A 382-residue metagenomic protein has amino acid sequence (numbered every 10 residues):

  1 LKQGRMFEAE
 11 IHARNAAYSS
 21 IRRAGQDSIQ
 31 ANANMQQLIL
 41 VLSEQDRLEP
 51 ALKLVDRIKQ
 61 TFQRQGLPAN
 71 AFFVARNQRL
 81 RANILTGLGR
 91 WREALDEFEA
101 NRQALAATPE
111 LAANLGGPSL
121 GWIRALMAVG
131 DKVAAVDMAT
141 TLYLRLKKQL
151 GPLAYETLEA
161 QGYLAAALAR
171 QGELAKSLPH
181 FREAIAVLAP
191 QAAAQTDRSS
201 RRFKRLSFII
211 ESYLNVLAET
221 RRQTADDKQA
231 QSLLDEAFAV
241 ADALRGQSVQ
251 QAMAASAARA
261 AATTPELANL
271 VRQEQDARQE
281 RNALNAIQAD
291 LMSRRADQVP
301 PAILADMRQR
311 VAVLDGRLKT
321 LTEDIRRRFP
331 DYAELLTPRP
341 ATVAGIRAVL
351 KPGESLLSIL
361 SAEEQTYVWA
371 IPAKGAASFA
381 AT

Functional and structural regions predicted by a protein language model:
N15-R22, D56-L67, E99-E110, T140-K148 (+2 more regions): Amphipathic alpha-helical segments of tetratricopeptide repeats
A24-N32, G66-V74, T108-G116, L150-L158 (+1 more regions): Helix N-cap/loop-to-helix boundary motif
Q30-A33, F72-R76, N83, L115-G117 (+5 more regions): Residue register of alpha-helical TPR repeats
L178-P190, S199-T382: Amphipathic alpha-helical protein-protein interaction segments
